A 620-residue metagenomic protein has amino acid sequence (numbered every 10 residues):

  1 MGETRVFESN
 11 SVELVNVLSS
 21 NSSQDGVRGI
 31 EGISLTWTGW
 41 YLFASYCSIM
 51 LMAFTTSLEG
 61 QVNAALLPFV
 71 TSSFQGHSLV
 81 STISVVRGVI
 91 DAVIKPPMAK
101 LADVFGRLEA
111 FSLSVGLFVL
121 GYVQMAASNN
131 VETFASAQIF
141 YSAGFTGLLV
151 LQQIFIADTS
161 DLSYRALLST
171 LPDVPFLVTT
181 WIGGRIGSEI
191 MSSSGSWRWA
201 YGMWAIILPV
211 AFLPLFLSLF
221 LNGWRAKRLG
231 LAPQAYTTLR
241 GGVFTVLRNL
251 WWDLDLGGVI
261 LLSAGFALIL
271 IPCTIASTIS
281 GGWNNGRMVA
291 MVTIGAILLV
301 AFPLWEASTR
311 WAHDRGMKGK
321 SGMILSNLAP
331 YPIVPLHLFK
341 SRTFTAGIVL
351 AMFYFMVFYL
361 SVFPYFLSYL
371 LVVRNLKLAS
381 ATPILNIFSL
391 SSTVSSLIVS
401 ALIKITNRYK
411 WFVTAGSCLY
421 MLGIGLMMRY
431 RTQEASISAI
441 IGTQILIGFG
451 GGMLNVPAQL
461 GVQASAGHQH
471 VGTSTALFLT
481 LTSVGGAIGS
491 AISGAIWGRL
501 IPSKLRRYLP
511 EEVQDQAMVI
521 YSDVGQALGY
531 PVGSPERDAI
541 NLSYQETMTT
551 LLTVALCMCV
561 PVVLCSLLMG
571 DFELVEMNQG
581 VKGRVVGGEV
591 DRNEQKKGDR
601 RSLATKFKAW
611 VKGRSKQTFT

Functional and structural regions predicted by a protein language model:
M1-E59, N63, S72, K597-D599 (+2 more regions): Cytosolic juxtamembrane N-terminal segment immediately preceding the first transmembrane helix of multi-pass
G2-S9, C273, G525-T620: Transmembrane-helix exit segments and adjacent C-terminal regions of multi-pass membrane proteins
T38-M98, L148-L149, Q153, G183-G184 (+1 more regions): Extracytoplasmic
S48-L51, L58, N63-L66, Q75 (+3 more regions): Transmembrane core module of solute transporters
V70-T71, L101-A102, Q124-M125, F134 (+7 more regions): Interfacial helix-cap and linker-helix signal at transmembrane-aqueous boundaries of multi-pass secondary transporters
I94, M98, G106-A110, E132 (+3 more regions): C-terminal module of multi-pass small-molecule transporters
P97-G257: Helix-loop-helix hairpins in multi-pass membrane proteins, especially solute transporters
W199-V349: Hydrophobic transmembrane-helix bundles of small-molecule transporters
